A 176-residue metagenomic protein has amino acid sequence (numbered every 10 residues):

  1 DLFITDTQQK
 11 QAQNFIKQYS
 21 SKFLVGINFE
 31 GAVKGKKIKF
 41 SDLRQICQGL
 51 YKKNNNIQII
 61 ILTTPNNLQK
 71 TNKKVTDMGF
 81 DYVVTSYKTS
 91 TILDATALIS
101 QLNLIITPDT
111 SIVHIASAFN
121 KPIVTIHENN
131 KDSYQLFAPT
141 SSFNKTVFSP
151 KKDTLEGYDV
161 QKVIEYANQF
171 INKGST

Functional and structural regions predicted by a protein language model:
D1-K36, F40: Mid-sequence helix-capping/hinge segment at a functional interface
F3-D6, S90-A95, K151-G157: A short acidic, often aromatic-flanked loop/helix-cap motif at beta-alpha or helix-coil junctions that lines enzyme
T7-N14, K70, K74, D94 (+2 more regions): Exposed alpha-helical structural elements
V33, N67-L68, K131, K152: Surface-exposed, flexible loop/turn segments at secondary-structure boundaries
D42-E128, Y134: Donor-binding and catalytic core of enzymes assembling or modifying cell-surface/extracellular glycoconjugates
H114-G174: Nucleotide-sugar donor-binding patch of glycosyltransferase catalytic domains
